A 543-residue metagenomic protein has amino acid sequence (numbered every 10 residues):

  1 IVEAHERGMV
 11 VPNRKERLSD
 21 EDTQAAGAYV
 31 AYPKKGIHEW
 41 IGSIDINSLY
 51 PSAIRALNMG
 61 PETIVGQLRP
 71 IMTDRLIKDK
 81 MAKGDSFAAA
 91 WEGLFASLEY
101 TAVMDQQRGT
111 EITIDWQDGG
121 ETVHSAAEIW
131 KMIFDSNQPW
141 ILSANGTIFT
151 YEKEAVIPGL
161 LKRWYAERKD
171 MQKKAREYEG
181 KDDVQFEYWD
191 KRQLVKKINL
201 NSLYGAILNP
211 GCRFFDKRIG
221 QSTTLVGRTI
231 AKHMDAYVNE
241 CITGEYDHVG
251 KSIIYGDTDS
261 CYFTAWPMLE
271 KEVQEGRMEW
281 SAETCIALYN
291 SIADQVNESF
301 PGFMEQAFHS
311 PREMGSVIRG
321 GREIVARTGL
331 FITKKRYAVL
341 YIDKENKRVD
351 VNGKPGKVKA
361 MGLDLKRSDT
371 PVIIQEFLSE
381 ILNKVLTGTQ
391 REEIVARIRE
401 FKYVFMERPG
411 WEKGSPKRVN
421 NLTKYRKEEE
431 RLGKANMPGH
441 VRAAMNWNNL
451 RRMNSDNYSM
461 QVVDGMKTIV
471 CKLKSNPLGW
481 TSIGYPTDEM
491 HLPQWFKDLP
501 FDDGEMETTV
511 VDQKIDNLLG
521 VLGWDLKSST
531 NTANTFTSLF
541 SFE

Functional and structural regions predicted by a protein language model:
I1-L57, P61-Q67, I71-N145, E152-K153 (+7 more regions): DNA-dependent DNA polymerase catalytic subunits
L161-Y178, K196: Non-transmembrane amphipathic alpha-helical segments
K173, G205, A236-N239: Charged/polar positions within long, soluble alpha-helices
L203-C212: Flexible hinge/switch segments at interdomain interfaces of large molecular machines
D259-F263: A generic structural motif
